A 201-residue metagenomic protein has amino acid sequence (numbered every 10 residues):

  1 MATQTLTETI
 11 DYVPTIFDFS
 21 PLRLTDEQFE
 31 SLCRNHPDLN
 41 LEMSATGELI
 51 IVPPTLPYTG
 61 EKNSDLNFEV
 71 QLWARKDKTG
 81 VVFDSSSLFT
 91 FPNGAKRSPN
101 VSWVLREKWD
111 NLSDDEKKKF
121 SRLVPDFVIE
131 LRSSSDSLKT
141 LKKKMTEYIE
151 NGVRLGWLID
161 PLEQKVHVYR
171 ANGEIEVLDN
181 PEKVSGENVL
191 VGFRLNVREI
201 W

Functional and structural regions predicted by a protein language model:
M1-W201: Gly/Pro/Ser/Thr-rich low-complexity, intrinsically disordered segments predominantly at protein N-termini
